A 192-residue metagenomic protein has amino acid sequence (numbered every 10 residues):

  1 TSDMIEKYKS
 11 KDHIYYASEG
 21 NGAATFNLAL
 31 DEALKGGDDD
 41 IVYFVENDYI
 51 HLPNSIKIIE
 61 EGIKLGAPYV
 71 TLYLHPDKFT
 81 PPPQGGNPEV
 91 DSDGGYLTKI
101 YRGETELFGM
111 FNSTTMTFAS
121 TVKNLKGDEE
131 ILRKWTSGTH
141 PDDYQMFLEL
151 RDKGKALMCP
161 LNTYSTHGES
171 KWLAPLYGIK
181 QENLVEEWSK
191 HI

Functional and structural regions predicted by a protein language model:
T1-D39: Active-site-proximal specificity loops/subdomain of glycosyltransferases
S2-S10, G85-P88, P175-L176: Short, aromatic/basic amphipathic alpha-helical patches
S18-A29, H51, N112-T114, G138-D143: Phosphate/oxyanion-binding active-site loops and adjacent basic polyanion-contact surfaces
D38-D39, A67-P68, G154-K155: Short, high-confidence coil segments that cap the C-terminus of an alpha-helix and link into the following beta-strand
D39-I50: Short beta-strand-to-loop acidic/aromatic patch adjacent to the donor-nucleotide binding site
I50-E129: Conserved catalytic core of nucleotide-sugar-dependent glycosyltransferases
S113-T117, V122-I192: C-terminal catalytic/acceptor-binding lobe
